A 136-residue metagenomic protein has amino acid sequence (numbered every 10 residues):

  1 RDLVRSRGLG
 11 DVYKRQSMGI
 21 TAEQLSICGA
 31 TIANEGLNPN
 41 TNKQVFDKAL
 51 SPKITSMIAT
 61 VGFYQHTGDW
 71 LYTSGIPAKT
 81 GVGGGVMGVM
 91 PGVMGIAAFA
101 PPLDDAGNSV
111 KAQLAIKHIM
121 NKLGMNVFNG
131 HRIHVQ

Functional and structural regions predicted by a protein language model:
D2-Y13: Single conserved hydrophobic/aromatic residue that forms the stacking wall/gate of nucleotide- or nucleobase-binding
D11, M18, A22: Internal active-site segments that recognize and position negatively charged phosphoryl groups and nucleotide moieties
K14-R15, K43: Conserved short loop/turn motifs at secondary-structure junctions
A22-L25, S51: Short alpha-helical patches at coil-to-helix transitions and adjacent helical residues in well-structured domains
T31-Q136: Structured C-terminal helix/loop/strand segments within mature extracytoplasmic catalytic/sensor domains
